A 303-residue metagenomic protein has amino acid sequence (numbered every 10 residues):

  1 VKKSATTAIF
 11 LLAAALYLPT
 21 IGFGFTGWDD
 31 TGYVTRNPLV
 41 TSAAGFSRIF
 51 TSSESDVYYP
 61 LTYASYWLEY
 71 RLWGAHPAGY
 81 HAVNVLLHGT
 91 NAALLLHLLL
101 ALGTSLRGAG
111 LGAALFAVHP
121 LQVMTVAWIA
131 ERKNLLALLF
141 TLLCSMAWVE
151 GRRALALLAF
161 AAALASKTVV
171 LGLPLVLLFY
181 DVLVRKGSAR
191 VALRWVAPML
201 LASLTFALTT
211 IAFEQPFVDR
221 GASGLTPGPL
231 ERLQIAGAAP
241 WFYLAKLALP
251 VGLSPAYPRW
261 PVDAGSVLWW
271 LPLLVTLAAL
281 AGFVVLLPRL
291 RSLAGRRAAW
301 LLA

Functional and structural regions predicted by a protein language model:
V1-A303: Polytopic membrane enzymes that build or remodel cell-surface glycoconjugates and lipids
